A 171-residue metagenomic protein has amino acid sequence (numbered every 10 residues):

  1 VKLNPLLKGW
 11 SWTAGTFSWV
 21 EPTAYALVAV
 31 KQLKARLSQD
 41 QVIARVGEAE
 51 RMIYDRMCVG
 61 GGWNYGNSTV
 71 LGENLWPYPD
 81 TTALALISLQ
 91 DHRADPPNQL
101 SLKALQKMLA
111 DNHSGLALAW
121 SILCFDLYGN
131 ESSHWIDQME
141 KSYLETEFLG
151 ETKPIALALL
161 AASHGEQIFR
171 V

Functional and structural regions predicted by a protein language model:
V1-R51, R56-L100, M108-H134, T146-V171: An alpha-helical repeat/solenoid feature that recognizes helix-turn-helix modules
K141-E145: Glycine- and acidic-rich phosphate- and metal-coordinating loops
